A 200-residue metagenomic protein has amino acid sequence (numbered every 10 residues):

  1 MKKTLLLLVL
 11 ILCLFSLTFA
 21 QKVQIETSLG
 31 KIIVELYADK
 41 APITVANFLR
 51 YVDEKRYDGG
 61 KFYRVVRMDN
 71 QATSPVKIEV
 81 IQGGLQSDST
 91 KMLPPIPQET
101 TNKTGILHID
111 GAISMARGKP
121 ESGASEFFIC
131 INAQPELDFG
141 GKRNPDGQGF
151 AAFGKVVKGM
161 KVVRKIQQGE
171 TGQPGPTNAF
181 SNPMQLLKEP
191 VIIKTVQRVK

Functional and structural regions predicted by a protein language model:
M1-T4: Positively charged n-region of N-terminal signal peptides that target proteins for export
L7-S16: Bacterial N-terminal signal peptides
T18-K200: Cyclophilin-like peptidyl-prolyl cis-trans isomerases
